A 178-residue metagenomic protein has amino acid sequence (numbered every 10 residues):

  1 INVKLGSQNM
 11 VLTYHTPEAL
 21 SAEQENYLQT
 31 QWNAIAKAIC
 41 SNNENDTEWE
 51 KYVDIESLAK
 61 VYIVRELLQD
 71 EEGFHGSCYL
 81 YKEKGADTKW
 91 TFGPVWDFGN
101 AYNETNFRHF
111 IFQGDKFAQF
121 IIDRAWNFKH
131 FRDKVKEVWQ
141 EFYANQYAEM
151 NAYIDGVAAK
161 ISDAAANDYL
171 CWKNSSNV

Functional and structural regions predicted by a protein language model:
I1-Q8: Conserved ATP-binding subdomain of kinase catalytic cores across diverse folds
Q8-H75, L80-V178: Middle-to-C-terminal accessory/interaction subdomains
